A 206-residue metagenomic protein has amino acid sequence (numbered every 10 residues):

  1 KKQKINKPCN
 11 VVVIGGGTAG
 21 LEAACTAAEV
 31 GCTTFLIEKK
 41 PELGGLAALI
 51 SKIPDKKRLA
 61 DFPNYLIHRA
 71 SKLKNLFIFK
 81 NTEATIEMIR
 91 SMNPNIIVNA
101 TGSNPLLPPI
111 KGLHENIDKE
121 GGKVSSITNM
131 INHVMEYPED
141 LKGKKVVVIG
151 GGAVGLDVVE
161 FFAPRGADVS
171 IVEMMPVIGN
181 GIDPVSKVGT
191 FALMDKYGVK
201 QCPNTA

Functional and structural regions predicted by a protein language model:
K1-V12, L46-S71, L76, P94 (+1 more regions): Ferredoxin-type iron-sulfur electron-transfer modules and their immediate structural context
Q3-I37, I78-N93, T101-I110, S126-P184 (+1 more regions): Rossmann-like dinucleotide/flavin-binding elements
L36, K40-S71, V159-N204: Rossmann-like dinucleotide-binding cores of NAD(P)H-dependent redox enzymes
L59, V124-I127: A conditional alpha-helix N-cap/helix-loop micro-motif detector
I78, N99, Q201-P203: A structural signal for the hydrophobic beta-strands that form the central parallel beta-sheet of Rossmann-like
I86-E87, P203-T205: Short acidic low-complexity segments
E115-D118, E139-L141: Short, glycine- and charge-enriched coil/turn segments that flank and shape catalytic ligand pockets
E120-G122: Active-site catalytic microenvironments in core metabolic enzymes, especially phosphate/sugar-handling
